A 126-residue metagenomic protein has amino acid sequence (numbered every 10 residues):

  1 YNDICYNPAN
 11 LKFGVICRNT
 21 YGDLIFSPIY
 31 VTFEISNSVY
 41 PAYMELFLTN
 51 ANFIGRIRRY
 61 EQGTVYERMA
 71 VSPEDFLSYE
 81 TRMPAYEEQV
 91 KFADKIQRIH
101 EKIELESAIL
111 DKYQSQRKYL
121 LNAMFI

Functional and structural regions predicted by a protein language model:
Y1-F53: A short beta-sheet element
A9, L24-I29, T64-E87: A short glycine-rich beta-alpha junction/loop motif
P28-V31, A42-Y43, L77-S78, D94 (+1 more regions): Positions in alpha-helical segments
V39-L48, Y66-S72, T81, S115-L120: Low-complexity, flexible helical/coil segments
N52, V65, Q97-H100: Residue-level detector of secondary-structure transition/capping positions
R82-I126: Amphipathic alpha-helical coiled-coil/heptad-repeat segments
